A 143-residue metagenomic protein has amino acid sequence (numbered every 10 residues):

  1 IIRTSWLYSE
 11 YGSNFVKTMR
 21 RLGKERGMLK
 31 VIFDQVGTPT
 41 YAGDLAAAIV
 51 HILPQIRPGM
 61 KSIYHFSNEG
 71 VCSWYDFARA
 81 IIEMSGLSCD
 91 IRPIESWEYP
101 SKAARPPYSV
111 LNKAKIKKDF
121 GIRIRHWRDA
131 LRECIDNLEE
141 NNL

Functional and structural regions predicted by a protein language model:
I1, G37-P39, V71, P93 (+2 more regions): Short aromatic/basic micro-patch
I1-G37, G43-D44, V50-H51: NAD(P)-dependent short-chain dehydrogenase/reductase
E10-Y11, Q35-A46, F66-E83, E133: Substrate-binding strand-loop-helix patch in Rossmann-like NAD(P)-dependent oxidoreductase/epimerase domains
G43-P54, R128, R132: Amphipathic alpha-helical segments that line or abut small-molecule/effector binding pockets and mediate allosteric
Q55-P100, P107, L143: Mid/C-terminal beta-alpha module of Rossmann-like enzyme folds, strongest in SDR-family dehydrogenases/epimerases
E98-D119, I124: A hydrophobic C-terminal alpha-helical subdomain
W127-L143: Amphipathic terminal alpha-helices
